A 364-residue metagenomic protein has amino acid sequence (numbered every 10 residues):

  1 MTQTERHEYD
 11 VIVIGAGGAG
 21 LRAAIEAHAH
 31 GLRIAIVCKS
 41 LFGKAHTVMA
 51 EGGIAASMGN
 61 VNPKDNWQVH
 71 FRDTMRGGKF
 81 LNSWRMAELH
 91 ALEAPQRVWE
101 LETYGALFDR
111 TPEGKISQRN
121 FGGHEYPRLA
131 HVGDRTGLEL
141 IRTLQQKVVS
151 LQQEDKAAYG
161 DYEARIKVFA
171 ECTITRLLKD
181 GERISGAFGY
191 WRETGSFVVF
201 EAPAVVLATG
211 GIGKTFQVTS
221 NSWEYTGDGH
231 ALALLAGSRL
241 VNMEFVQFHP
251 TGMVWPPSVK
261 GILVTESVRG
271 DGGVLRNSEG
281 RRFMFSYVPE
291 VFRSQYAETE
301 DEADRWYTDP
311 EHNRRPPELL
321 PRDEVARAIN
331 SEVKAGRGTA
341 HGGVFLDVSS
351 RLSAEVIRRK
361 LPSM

Functional and structural regions predicted by a protein language model:
R6-Y9, T194-A204: Core beta-strand elements of the Rossmann-like FAD/NAD(P) dinucleotide-binding domain in flavoenzyme oxidoreductases
V11-I36: N-terminal Rossmann-like FAD-binding beta1-loop-alpha1 element of flavoenzymes
G17-G18, L41, R135, I212-G213: Residue-level detector of alpha-helix initiation sites
H28-I54: Glycine-rich FAD pyrophosphate-binding loop
A56-H90: Glycine-rich active-site loop/strand segments that organize a redox cofactor
R97, E102-S196, A208, G252-W255 (+2 more regions): Conserved redox-cofactor binding core of oxidoreductases
A204-S258, I262: Glycine-rich loop(s) and the adjacent beta-strand/alpha-helix scaffold that form part
S238-M364: An anion/pyrophosphate-binding glycine-rich loop and adjacent beta-alpha core in soluble alpha-beta enzymes
